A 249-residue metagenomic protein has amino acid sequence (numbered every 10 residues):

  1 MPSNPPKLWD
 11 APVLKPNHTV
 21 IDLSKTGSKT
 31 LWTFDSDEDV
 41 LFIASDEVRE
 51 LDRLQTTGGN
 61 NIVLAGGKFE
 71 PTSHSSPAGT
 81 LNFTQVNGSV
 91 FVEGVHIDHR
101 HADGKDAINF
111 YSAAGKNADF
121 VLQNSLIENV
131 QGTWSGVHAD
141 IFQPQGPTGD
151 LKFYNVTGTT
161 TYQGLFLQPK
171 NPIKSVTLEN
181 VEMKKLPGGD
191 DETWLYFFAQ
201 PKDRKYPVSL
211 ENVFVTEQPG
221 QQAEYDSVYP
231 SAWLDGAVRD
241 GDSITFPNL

Functional and structural regions predicted by a protein language model:
N4-V20, S24-G27, K174, V181-L249: Long, ordered, amphipathic alpha-helical scaffolds
L8-V13, I21, G27-D35, R49-G58 (+5 more regions): Short, T/G/N/S-enriched strand-turn elements that build extracellular solenoid repeat scaffolds
I21, F34, E38, S45-L51 (+7 more regions): Intrinsic disorder/low-complexity signal
K29, N60-N61, F69, L81 (+7 more regions): Compositionally biased, intrinsically disordered low-complexity regions
E38-E47, N60-S73, N87-H101, K116-G132 (+3 more regions): Right-handed parallel beta-helix
R49-R53, S73-F83, H101-A113, W134-Q145 (+2 more regions): Extracellular beta-strand/beta-solenoid scaffold signature
T56-V63, P230: N-terminal cationic amphipathic segment used for targeting or macromolecule association
